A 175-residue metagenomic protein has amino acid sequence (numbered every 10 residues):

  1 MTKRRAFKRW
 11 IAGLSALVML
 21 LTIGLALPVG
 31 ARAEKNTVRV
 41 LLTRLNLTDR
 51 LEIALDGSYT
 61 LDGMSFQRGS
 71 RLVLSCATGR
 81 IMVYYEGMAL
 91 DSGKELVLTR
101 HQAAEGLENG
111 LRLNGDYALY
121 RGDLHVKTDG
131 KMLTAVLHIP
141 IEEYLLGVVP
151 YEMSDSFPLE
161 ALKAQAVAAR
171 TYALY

Functional and structural regions predicted by a protein language model:
T2-Y175: Conserved, single-site charged/polar hotspot
